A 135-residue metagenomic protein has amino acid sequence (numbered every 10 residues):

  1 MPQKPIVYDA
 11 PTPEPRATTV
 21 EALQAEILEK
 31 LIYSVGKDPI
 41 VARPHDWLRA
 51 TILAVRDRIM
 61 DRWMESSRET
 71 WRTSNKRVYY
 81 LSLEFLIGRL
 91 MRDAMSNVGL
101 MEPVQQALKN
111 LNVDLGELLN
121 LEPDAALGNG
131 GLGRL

Functional and structural regions predicted by a protein language model:
M1-L135: A conserved ligand/cofactor-binding region detector
